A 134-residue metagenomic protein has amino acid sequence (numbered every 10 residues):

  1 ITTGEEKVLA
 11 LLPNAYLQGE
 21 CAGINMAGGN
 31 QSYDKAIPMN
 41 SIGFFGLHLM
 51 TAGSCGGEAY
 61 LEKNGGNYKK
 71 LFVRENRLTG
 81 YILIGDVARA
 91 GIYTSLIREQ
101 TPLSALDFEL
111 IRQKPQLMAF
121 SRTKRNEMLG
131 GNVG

Functional and structural regions predicted by a protein language model:
I1-G91: Mid-to-C-terminal Rossmann-like scaffold of FAD/NAD(P)H-dependent oxidoreductases
Q18, A22-N25, L117-G134: An exposure/low-complexity boundary signal
P38, I111-Q113, G130: A generic signature of intrinsically disordered, low-complexity regions enriched in glycine/proline and charged/polar
N64-N126: C-terminal auxiliary extensions adjacent to catalytic cores
